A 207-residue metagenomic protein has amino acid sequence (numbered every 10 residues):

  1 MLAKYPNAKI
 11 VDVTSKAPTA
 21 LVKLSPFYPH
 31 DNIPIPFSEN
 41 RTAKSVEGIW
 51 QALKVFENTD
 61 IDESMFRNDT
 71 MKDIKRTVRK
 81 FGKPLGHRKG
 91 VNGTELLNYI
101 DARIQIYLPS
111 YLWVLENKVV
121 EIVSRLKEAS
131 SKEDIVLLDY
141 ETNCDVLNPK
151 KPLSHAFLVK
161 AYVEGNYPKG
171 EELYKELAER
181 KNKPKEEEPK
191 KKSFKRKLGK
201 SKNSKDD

Functional and structural regions predicted by a protein language model:
M1-K192: Charged, low-complexity intrinsically disordered segments
K190-D207: Long, low-complexity, intrinsically disordered segments
